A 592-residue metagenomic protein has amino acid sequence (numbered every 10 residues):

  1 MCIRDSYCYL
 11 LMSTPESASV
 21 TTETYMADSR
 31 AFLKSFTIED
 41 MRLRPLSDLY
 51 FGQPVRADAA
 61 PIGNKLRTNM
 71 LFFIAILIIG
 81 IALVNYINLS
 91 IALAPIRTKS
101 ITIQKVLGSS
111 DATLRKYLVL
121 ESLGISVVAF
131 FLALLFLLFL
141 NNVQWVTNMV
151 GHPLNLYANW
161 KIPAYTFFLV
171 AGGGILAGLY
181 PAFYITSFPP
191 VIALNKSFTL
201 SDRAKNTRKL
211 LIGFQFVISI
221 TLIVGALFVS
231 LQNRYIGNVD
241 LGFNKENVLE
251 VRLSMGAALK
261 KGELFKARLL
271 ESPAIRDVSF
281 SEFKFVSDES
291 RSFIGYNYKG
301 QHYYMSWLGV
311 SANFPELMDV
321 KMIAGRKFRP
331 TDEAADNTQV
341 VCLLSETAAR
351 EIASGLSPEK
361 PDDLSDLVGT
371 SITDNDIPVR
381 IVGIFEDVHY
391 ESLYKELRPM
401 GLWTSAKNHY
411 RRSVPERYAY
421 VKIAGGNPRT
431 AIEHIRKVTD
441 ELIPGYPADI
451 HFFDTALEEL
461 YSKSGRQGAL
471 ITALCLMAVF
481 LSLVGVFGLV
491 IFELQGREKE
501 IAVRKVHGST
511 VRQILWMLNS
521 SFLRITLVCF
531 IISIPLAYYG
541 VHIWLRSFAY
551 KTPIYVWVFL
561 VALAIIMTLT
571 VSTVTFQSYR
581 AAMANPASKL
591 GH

Functional and structural regions predicted by a protein language model:
R4-L66, L264-K463: Mid-to-C-terminal secondary-structure elements that act as membrane-proximal/extracytoplasmic interface segments
E16-S19, M26-A75, I96-T98, S110-D111 (+5 more regions): Membrane-helix entry/capping segments
T37, L231-V251, E271, K321 (+2 more regions): Membrane-proximal juxtamembrane linkers immediately C-terminal to transmembrane helices
R42, S122-P190, L231, S521-A582: Small-residue-rich transmembrane alpha-helices
G63-K99, S126-V127, T207-Q232, G465-K499 (+3 more regions): Hydrophobic alpha-helical transmembrane segments of multi-pass inner-membrane transport and secretion
V84-I125, S187-F198, V484-I525, M583-H592: Intracellular coupling helices
S187-V217: N-terminal Sec/SRP start-transfer signal
G445-T526, F530, I534, V541-W544: C-terminal transmembrane helical bundles of large multi-pass transporters and their helix-start/helix-kink determinants
